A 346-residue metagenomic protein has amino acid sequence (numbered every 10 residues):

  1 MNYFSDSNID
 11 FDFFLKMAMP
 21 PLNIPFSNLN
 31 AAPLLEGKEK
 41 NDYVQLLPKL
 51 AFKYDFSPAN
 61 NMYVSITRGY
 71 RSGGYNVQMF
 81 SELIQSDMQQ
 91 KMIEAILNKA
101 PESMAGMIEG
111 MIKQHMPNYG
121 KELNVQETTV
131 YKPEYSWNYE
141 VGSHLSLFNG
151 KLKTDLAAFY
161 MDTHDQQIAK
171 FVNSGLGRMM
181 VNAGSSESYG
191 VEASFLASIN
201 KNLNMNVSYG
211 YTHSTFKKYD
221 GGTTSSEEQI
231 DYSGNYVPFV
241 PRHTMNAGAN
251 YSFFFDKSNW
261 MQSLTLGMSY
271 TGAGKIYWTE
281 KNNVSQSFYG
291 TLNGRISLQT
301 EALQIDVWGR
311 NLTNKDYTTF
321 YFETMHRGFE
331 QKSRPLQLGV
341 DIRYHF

Functional and structural regions predicted by a protein language model:
M1-S57, P117, Q126: Signature of Gram-negative outer-membrane beta-barrel scaffolds
F4-S5, K151-H164, M179-T279, R343-H345: Gram-negative outer-membrane beta-barrel transporters
K38-L46, L123, V130-Y135, A183-E187 (+3 more regions): Short sequence motifs at beta-strands and strand-loop junctions characteristic of Gram-negative outer-membrane
V44, F52-F56, R68, P133 (+6 more regions): Residue-level signature of outer-membrane beta-barrel architecture
L46-F52, E127, W137-V141, Y189-A193 (+3 more regions): Hydrophobic, lipid-facing positions within transmembrane beta-strands of outer-membrane proteins
A59-M62, N149-T154, N202-M205, D256-N259 (+2 more regions): Repeated loop/turn-to-beta-strand initiation elements of outer-membrane beta-barrel proteins
N61-Y63, M88-M180, E187-Y189: Membrane-embedded beta-barrel scaffold of Gram-negative outer-membrane proteins
Y70, S269-T279, S297-F346: C-terminal beta-signal and adjacent terminal beta-strands/loops of Gram-negative outer-membrane beta-barrel proteins
